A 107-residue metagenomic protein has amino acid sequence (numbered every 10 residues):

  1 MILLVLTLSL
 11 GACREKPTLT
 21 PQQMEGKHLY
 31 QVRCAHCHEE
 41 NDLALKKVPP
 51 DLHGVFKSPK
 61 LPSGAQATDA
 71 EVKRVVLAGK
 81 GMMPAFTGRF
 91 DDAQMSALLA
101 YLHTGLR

Functional and structural regions predicted by a protein language model:
M1-C13: Sec-dependent bacterial lipoprotein signal peptides
A12-L29: Electrostatic cytochrome c docking/interface patches
R14-L19, N41-L45, T104-R107: Inter-heme linker and motif-flanking segments adjacent to c-type heme-binding CXXCH motifs in c-type cytochromes
Q23-K27, E39-R74: Gly/Gly-Pro-rich "capping" loops immediately C-terminal to redox-active cysteine motifs in periplasmic/lumenal
G26-E40, L98, L102: The canonical Cys-X-X-Cys-His
K27-A35, L45, R89, R107: Sequence context surrounding c-type heme c attachment/ligation sites in exported
A35, H53, P84: Cys/His/Pro-rich metal-binding microdomains
V76, G81-M82, T87-R107: C-terminal capping alpha-helices of c-type cytochrome domains
